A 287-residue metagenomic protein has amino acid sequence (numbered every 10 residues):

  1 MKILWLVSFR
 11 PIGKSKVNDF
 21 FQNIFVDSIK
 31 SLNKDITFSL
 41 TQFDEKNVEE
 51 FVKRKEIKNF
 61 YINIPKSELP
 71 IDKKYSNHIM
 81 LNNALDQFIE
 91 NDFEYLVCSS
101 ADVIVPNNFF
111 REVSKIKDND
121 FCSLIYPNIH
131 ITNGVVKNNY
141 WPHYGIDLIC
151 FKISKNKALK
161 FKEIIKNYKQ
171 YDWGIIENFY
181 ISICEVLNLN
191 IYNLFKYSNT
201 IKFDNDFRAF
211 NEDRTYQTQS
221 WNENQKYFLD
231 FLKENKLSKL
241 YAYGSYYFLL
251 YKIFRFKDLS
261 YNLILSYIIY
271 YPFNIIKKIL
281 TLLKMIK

Functional and structural regions predicted by a protein language model:
K2-L6: Cell-envelope/extracellular polymer assembly enzymes that use nucleotide-activated donors
V7-N23, D44, S76: Active-site beta-to-alpha loop of glycosyltransferases that engages the nucleotide-sugar donor
P11, V17-N18, F25, N167-I286: C-terminal catalytic/acceptor-binding lobe
D19-I36: Short, acidic, metal-binding catalytic loop of nucleotide-sugar glycosyltransferases
K34-K46: Short beta-strand/loop segment that forms part of the nucleotide-sugar
D44-F93: Active-site-proximal specificity loops/subdomain of glycosyltransferases
F93-I104: Short beta-strand-to-loop acidic/aromatic patch adjacent to the donor-nucleotide binding site
V103-E177: Conserved catalytic core of nucleotide-sugar-dependent glycosyltransferases
